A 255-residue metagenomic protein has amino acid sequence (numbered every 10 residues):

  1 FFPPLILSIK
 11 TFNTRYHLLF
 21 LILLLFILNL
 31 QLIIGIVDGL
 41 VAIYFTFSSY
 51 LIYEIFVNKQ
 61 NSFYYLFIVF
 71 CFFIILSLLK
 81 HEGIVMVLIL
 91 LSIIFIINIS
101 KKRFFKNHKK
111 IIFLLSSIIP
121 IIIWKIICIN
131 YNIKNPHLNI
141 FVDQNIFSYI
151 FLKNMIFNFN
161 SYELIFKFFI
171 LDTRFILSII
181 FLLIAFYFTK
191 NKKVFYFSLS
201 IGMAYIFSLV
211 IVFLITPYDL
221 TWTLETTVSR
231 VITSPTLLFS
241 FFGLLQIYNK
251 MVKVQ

Functional and structural regions predicted by a protein language model:
F1-I55, Y65-L76: Membrane-embedded helix bundles of polyisoprenyl
I9-H17, N58-Y64, I99-I112, I184-M203: Membrane-interface helix-loop-helix junctions at transmembrane boundaries of multi-pass membrane enzymes, predominantly
T14-L25, I68-C71, K192-D219: Transmembrane alpha-helix segments characteristic of polytopic inner-membrane glycan-assembly/cell-envelope
L28, I36, F67-I96, I118-I126: Transmembrane helices and adjacent periplasmic/lumenal helix-loop junctions of polyprenol-phosphate-dependent
L28-L30, I99-S100, K125-N132, V210-T221: Juxtamembrane "helix-exit" motif on the non-cytosolic side of transmembrane helices
D38-Y44, L79, V85-M86, W222-I247: Hydrophobic/aromatic-rich transmembrane helices and adjacent perimembrane loops
V41, L76, K80, P120-W124 (+2 more regions): Alpha-helical transmembrane segments of multipass membrane proteins
I96-I97, N107-Y187, G202, I206-F207: Membrane-lumen/periplasm interface segments of specific transmembrane helices in polyprenyl phosphate-linked
